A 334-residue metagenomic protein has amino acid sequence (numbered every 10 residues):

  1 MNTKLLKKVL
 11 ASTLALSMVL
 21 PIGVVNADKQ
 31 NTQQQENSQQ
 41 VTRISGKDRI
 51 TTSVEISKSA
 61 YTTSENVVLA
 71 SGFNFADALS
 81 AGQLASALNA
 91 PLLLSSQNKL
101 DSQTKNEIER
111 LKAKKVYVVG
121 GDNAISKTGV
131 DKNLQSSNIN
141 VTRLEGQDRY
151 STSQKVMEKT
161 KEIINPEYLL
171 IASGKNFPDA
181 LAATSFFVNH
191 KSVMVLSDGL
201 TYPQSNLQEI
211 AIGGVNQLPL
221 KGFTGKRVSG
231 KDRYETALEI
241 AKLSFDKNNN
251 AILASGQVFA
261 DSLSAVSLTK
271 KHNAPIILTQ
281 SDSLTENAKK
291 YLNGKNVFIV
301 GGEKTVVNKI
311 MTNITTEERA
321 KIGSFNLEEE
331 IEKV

Functional and structural regions predicted by a protein language model:
N2-V334: Extracellular glycan-binding segments that recognize GlcNAc-based cell-wall polysaccharides
